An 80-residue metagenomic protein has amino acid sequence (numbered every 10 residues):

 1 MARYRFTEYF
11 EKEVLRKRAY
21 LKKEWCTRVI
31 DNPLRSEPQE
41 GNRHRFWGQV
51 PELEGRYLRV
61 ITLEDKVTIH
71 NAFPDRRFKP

Functional and structural regions predicted by a protein language model:
M1-P80: Ribonuclease/tRNase effector modules and their secretory precursors
